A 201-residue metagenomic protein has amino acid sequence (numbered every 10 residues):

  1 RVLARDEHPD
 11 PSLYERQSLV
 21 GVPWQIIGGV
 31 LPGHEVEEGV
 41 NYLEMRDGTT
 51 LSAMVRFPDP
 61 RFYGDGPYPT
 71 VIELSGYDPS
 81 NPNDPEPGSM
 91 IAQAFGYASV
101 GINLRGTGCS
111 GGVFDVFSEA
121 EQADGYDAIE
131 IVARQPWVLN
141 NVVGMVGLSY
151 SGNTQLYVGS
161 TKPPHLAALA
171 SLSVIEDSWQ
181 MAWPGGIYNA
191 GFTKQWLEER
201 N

Functional and structural regions predicted by a protein language model:
R1-P32: Non-catalytic propeptide/linker segments at domain boundaries
V20-G66: N-terminal cap/lid segment of alpha/beta-hydrolase-fold proteins
D47-G48, A53, L74, N103 (+3 more regions): Conserved structural-core and active-site-/substrate-pathway-adjacent residues in large, well-folded domains of enzymes
G48-L51, P67-T70, F95-V100, L139-V143 (+1 more regions): Loop/turn elements at helix/coil->beta-strand transitions in domains of secreted/extracellular proteins
D59-P67, V113-E121, D127-S149: Gly/Ser-rich "nucleophile elbow"/oxyanion-hole loop immediately N-terminal to the catalytic nucleophile in hydrolases
P60-Y68, E73-G111: Short substrate-entry loop that stabilizes the transition state in hydrolases
E86, A94, Y157-N201: Accessory cap/linker subdomain of secreted extracellular hydrolases
G147-Y157: Glycine-rich nucleophile elbow surrounding the catalytic serine of serine-hydrolase chemistry
